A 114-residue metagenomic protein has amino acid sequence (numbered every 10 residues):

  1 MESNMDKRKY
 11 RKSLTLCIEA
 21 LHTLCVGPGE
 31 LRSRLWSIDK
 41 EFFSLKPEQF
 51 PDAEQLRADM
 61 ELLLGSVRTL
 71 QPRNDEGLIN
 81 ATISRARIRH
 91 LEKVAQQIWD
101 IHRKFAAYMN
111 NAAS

Functional and structural regions predicted by a protein language model:
M1-M5, G65-R89: Generic detector of solvent-exposed, compositionally biased contiguous segments
E2-D39, A95-H102: Short terminal alpha-helical segments
D6, L24-G27, E48, I83 (+1 more regions): Generic alpha-helical structural element
K7-Y10, L14, A53, S84 (+1 more regions): Amphipathic alpha-helical coiled-coil segments with heptad-repeat character
L14-C17, L56-R57, D75, I79: Short amphipathic alpha-helical segments that mediate assembly, nucleic-acid/protein binding, or membrane association
T23, S66-T69, K104-A107, N111: A structural signal for alpha-helix termini and helix-coil/disorder junctions
C25-R73: Amphipathic alpha-helical interaction modules
G77-S114: Amphipathic alpha-helical binding modules
